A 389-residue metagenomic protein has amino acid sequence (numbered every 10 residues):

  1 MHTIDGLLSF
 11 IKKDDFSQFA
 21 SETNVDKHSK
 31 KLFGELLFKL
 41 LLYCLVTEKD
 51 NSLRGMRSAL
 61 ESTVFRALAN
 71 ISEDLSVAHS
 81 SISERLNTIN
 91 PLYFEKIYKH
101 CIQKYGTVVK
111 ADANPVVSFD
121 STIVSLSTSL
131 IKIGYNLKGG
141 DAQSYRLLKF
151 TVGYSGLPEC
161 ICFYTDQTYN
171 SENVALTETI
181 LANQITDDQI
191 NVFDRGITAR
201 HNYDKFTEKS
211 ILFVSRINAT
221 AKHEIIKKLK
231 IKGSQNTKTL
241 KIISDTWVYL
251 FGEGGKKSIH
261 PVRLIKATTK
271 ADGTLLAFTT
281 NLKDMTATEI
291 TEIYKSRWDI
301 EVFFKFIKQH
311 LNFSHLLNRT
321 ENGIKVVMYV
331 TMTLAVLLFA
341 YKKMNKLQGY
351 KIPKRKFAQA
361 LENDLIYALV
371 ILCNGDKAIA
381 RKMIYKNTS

Functional and structural regions predicted by a protein language model:
M1-G55, A59, N87, Y93 (+4 more regions): Single, function-defining residue in the core of a domain
E61-S72: Extended, structured, electrostatic nucleic-acid-contact surfaces
I71-G134: Active-site- or DNA-interface-adjacent structural scaffold in DNA-acting proteins
L137-G140: Extracellular beta-strand-rich solenoid/capping regions of secreted or surface-exposed proteins that bind or remodel
